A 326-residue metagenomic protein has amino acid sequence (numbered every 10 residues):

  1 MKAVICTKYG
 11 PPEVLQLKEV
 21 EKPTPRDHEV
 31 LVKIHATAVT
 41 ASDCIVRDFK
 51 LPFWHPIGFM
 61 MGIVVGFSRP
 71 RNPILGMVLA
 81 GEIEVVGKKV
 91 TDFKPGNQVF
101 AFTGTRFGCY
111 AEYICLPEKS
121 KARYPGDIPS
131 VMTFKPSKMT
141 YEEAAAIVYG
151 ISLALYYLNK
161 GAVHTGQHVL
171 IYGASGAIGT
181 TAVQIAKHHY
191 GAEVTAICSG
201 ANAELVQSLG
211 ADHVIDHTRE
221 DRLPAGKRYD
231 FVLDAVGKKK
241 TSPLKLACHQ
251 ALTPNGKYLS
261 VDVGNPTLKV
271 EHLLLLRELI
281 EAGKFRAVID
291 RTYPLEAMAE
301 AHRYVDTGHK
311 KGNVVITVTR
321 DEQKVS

Functional and structural regions predicted by a protein language model:
K2-V4, Q16-E21, K33, G81-E82 (+1 more regions): Residues located in well-ordered beta-strands
E21-A38, L51-T105: Glycine-rich beta-strand-centered segment in the early N-terminal region that forms part of a ligand/cofactor-binding
R26, K94-P95, T140, H164 (+2 more regions): Residue-level recognition of short, solvent-exposed, well-ordered loop/turn junctions that link secondary-structure
G66-V78, V85, Q98-G173: NAD(P)H dinucleotide-binding glycine-rich loop of Rossmann-like/cofactor-binding domains, especially the beta1-alpha1
K94, E143-D216: Mid-domain Rossmann-like dinucleotide-binding core that forms the NAD(H)/NADP(H) cofactor-binding site
G96, A111, G166, A211 (+2 more regions): Local beta-strand N-terminus motif with an aromatic residue
L170, T195-C198, E204-N265, K269-V270 (+1 more regions): Glycine-rich cofactor phosphate-binding loops and adjacent beta1-alpha1 units of small-molecule cofactor enzyme domains
H272-S326: C-terminal hydrophobic helical "lid"/dimerization subdomain of Rossmann-like NAD(P)H-dependent oxidoreductases
